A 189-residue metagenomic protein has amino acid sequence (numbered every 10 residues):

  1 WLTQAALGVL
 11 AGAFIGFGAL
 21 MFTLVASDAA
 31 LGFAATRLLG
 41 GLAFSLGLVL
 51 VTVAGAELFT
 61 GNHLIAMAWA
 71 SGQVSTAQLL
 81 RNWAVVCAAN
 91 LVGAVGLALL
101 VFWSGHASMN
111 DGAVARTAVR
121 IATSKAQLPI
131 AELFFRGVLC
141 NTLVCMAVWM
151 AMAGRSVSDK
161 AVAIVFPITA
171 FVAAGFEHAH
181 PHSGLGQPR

Functional and structural regions predicted by a protein language model:
W1-R189: Alpha-helical transmembrane segments and their helix-helix packing motifs
